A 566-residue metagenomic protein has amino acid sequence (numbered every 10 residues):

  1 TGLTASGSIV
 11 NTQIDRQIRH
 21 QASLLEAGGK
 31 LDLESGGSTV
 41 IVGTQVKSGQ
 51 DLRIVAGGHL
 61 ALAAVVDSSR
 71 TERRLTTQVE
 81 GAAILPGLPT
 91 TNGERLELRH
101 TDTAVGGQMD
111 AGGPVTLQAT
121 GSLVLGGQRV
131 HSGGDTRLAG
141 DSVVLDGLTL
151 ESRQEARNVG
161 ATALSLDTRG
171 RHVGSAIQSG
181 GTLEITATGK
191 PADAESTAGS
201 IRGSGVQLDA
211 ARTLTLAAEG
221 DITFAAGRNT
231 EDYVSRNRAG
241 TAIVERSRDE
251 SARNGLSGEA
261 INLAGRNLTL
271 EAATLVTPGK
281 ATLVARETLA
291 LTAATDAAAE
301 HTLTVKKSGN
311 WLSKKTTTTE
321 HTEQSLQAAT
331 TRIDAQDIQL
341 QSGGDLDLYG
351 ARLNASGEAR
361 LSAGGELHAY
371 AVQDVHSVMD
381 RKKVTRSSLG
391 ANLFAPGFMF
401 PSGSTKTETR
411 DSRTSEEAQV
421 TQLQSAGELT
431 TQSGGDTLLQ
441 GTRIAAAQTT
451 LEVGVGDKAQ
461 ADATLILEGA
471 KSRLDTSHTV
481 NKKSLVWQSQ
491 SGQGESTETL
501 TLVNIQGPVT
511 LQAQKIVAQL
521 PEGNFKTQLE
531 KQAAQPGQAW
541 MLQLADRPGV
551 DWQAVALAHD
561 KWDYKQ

Functional and structural regions predicted by a protein language model:
T1-Q566: Binding/recognition "hotspot" determinant
